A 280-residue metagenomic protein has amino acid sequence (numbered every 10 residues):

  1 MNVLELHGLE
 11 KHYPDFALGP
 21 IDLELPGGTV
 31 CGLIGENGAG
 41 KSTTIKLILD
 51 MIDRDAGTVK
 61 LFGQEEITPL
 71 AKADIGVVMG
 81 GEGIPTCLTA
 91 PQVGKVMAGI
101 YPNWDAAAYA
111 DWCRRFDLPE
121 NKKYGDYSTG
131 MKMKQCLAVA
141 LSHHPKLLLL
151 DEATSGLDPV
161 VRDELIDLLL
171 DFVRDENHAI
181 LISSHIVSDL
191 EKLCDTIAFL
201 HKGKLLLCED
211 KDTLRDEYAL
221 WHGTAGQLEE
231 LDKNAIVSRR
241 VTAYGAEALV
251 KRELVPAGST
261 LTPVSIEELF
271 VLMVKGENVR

Functional and structural regions predicted by a protein language model:
N2-L6, K11-S188, K192-D195, H201: ABC transporter nucleotide-binding domains
F16, P69, A107-D111, D212 (+3 more regions): Generic alpha-helical secondary structure signal
G27, A225, R252-L254: Non-catalytic surface loops within mature trypsin-like serine protease
G76, P102, D117, A219 (+2 more regions): A generic structural signal for secondary-structure junctions that act as hinges or helix/strand caps at the edges
L148-E152, Q227-L231, L254-G258: Short, surface-exposed beta-strand/loop "edge" segments at domain boundaries and coil↔beta transitions
I166-V250: ABC transporter nucleotide-binding domain
I236-R280: C-terminal coupling/interaction segments
